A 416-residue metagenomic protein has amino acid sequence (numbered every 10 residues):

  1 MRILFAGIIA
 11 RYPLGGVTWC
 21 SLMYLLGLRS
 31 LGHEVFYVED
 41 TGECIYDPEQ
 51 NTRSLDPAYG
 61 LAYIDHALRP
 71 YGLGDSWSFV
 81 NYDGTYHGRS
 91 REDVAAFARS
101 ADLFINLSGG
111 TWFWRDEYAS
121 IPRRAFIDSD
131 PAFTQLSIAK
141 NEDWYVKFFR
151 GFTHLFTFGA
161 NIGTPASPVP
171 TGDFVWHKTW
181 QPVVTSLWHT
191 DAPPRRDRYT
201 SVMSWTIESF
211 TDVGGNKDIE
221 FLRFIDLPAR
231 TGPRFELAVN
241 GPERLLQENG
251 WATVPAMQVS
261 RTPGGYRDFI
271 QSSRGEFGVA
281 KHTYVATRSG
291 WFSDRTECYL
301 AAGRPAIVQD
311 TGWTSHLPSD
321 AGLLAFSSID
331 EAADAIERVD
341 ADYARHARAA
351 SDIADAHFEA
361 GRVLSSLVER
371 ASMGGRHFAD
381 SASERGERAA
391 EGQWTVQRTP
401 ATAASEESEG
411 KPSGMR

Functional and structural regions predicted by a protein language model:
M1-I3, R123, R198-T200: Residues that mark the start of a beta-strand
L4-L31, F36-T157, N161-A166, S260-G265 (+2 more regions): Extended catalytic core of nucleotide-activated donor transferases of GT-like folds
G7-A10, G15-T18, L22, R29-C44 (+4 more regions): Catalytic binding pocket for nucleotide-activated donors in carbohydrate/polymer assembly enzymes
H33-F36, R124, Y199, P233-F235 (+1 more regions): Hydrophobic anchor at the start of a short beta-strand that flanks the dinucleotide cofactor-binding loop
S108-F113, G159-I162, V239-L245, Q309-W313: Short, polar loop motifs at secondary-structure junctions
D116-S129, T171-T190, A302-R304: P-loop/Walker A phosphate-binding loop and immediately adjacent motor/lid segment at beta-alpha junctions
G163-G275, K281-A286: Conserved catalytic-core segment of nucleotide-activated headgroup transferases in glycan assembly
A360-A401, E406-K411, M415-R416: C-terminal alpha-helical cap of glycosyltransferases
